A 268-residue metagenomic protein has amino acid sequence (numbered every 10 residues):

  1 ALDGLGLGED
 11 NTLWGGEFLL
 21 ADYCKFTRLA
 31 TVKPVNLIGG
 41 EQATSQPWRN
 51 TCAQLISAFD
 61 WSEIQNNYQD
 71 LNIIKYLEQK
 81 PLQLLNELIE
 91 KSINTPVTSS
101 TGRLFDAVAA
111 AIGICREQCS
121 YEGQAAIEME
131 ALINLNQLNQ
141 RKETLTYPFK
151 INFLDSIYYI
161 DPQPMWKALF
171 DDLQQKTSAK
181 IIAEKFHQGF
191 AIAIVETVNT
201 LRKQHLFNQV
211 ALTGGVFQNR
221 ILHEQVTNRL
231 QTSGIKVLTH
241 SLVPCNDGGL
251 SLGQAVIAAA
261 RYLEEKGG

Functional and structural regions predicted by a protein language model:
A1-Q54, W61, Q65, I73 (+6 more regions): Active-site histidine-anchored catalytic micro-motif
G4, P34, E184, L212-G214 (+1 more regions): Short glycine-centered, acidic/aromatic-flanked micro-motifs in structured strand/loop junctions that mark active-site
L7, A21-T27, A58-S62, C115 (+4 more regions): Secondary-structure transition/capping motifs at alpha-helix termini and the adjoining loop/turn into the next element
W14-E17, C115, V226, Q254: Short secondary-structure boundary/capping segments
I56-N208, I221-N228: A contiguous, well-structured pocket-lining segment that forms one wall/lid of small-molecule binding clefts in soluble
E63-I73, A255-G268: Acidic, glycine/GT-rich loop-and beta-edge segments that sit at the periphery of enzyme/chaperone cores
N208-A211, R220, V226-L250: Conserved phosphate-binding/catalytic loops in two-lobed NTP-binding clefts
